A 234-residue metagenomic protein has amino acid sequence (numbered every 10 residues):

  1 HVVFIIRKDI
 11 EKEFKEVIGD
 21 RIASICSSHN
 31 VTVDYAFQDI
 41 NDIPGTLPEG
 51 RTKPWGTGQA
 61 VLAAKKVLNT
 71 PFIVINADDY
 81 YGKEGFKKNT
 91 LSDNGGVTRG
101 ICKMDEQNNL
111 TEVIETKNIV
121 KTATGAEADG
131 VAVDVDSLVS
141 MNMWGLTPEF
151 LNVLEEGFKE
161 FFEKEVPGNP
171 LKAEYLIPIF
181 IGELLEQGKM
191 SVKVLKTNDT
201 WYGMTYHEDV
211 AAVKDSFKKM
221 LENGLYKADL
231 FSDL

Functional and structural regions predicted by a protein language model:
H1-V74, G85-F86: Conserved N-terminal catalytic core of the sugar/cofactor nucleotidyltransferase
I6, G145-L146, T205: A conserved hydrophobic position in a structured secondary element of the catalytic/binding core that shapes
C26, V31, E149, V153-K164: Active-site nucleophile-His-acid catalytic modules used for acyl/amide transfer and hydrolysis across diverse enzymes
D78-Y80: The conserved acidic donor/metal-binding loop of glycosyltransferases
G82-W144, P148: Conserved core of the sugar-phosphate nucleotidyltransferase
L138, V192-D199: Catalytic beta-strand/loop signature of glycosyltransferases that borders the donor
E155-M190: A C-terminal functional module that forms or caps the active site or interfaces directly with catalytic machinery
W201-G203, H207-L234: Hydrophobic helical membrane-anchoring modules
